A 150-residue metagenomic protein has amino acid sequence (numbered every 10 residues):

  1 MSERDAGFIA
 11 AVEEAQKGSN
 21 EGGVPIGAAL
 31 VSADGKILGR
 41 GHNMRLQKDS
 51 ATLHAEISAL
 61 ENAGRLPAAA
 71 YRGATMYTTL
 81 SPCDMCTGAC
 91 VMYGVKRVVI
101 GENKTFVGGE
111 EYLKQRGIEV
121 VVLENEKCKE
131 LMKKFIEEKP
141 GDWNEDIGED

Functional and structural regions predicted by a protein language model:
M1-G18, P82, G88-D150: Zinc-dependent deaminase
I9, S32-A33, K48, K129: Non-catalytic interface/targeting segments
E21-P25: Short, flexible loop/turn motifs enriched in small residues
I26-G35: Short beta-strand scaffold segments in enzyme catalytic cores
M44-I57: A short, polar/charged loop-to-alpha-helix boundary motif
A69-S81: Immediate flanking context of iron-sulfur cluster ligation sites
